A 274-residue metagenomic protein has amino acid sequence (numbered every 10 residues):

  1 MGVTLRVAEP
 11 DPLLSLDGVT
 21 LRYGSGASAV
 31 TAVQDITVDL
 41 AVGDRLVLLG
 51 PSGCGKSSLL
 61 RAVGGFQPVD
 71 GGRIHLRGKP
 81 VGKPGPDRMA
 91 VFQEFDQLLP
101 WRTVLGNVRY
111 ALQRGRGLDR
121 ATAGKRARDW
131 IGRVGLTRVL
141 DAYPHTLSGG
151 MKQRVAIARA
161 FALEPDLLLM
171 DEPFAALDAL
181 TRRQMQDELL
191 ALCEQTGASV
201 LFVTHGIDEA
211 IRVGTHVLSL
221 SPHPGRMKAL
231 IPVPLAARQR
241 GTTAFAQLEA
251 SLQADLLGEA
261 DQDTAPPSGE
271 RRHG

Functional and structural regions predicted by a protein language model:
G64: Helix-to-loop junction immediately C-terminal to a conserved catalytic motif
G72-P84: Conserved ABC transporter NBD signature motif
L105-Q113, G124, P232: Short helical segment in ABC ATPase nucleotide-binding domains corresponding to the A-loop/adjacent helical element
R120-V139, A191: Conserved ABC ATPase "signature" region
Y143-L147, M151: Conserved ABC ATPase signature
A162-D166: A short, proline-enriched helix->beta-strand linker immediately N-terminal to the Walker B motif in ABC-type P-loop
L168-D171: Catalytic Walker B motif of ABC-type/P-loop ATPase nucleotide-binding domains
